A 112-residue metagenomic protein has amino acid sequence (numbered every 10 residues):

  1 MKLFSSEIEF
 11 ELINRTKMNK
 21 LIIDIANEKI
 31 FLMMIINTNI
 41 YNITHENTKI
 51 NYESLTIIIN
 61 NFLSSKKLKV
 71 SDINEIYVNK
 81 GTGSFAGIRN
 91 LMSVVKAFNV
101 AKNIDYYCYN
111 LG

Functional and structural regions predicted by a protein language model:
L3-S6, L12-E75, K80: N-terminal beta-alpha supersecondary unit
F10-N14, Y109-G112: Conserved phosphate-binding catalytic cores of ATP/NTP-utilizing and phosphoryl-transfer enzymes
I23, Y107-N110: General beta-strand structural signal in soluble alpha/beta enzymes
E75-Y106: DPxDG-like acidic metal-binding loop motif
